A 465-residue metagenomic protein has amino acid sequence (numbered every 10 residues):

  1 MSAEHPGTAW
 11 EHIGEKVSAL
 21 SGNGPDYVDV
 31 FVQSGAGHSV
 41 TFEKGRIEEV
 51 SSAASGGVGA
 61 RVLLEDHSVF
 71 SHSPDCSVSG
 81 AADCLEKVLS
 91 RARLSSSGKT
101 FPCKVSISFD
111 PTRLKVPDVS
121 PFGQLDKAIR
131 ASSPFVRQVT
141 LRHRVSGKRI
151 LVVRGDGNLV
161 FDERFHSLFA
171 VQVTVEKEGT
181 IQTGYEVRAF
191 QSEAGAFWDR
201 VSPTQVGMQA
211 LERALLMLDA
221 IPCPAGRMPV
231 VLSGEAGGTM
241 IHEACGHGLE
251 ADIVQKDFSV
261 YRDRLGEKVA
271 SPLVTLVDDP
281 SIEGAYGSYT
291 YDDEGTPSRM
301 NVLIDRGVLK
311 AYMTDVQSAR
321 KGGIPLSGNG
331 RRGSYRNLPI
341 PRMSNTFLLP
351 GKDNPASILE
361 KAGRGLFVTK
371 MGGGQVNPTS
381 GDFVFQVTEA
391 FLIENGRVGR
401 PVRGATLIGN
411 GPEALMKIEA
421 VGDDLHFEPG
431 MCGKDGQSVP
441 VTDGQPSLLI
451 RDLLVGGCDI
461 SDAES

Functional and structural regions predicted by a protein language model:
M1-S465: N-terminal small-residue-enriched
